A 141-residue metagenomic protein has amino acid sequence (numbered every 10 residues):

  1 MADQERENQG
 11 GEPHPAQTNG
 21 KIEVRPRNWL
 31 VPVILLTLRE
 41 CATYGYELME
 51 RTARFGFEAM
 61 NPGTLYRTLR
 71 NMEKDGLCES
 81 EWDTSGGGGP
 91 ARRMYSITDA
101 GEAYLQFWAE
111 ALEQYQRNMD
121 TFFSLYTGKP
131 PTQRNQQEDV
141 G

Functional and structural regions predicted by a protein language model:
M1-E40, A91, W108-N118: Intrinsically disordered, low-complexity serine/threonine- and proline-rich regulatory segments
I22-Y66: N-terminal helix-turn-helix DNA-binding core of bacterial DNA-binding proteins
E50, E73-K74: Alpha-helical residues within the helix-turn-helix
Y66-E73: Short, hydrophobic-biased segments on the C-terminal half of alpha helices that form "recognition helices"
D75-G89, S96: Beta-hairpin "wing" of winged helix-turn-helix
I97-G101: Accessory beta->alpha helical hairpin/"wing" motif in late/C-terminal subdomains of nucleic-acid enzymes
E102-G141: Amphipathic alpha-helical dimerization/coiled-coil segments that flank or bridge DNA-binding/regulatory modules
